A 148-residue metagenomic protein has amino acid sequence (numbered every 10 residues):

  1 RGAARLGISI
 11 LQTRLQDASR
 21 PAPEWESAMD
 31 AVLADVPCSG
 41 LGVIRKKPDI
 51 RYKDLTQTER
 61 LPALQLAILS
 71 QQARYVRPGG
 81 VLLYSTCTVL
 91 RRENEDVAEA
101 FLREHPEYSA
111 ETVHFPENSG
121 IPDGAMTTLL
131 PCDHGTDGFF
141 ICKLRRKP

Functional and structural regions predicted by a protein language model:
R1-P148: S-adenosylmethionine
